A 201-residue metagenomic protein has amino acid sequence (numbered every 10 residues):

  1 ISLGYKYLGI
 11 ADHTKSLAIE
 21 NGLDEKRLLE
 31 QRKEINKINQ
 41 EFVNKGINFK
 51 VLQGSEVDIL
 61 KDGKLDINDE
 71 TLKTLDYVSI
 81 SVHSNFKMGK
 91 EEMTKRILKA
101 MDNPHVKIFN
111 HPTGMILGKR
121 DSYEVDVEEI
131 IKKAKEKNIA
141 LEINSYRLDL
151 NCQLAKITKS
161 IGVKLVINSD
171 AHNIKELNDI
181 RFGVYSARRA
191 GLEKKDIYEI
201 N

Functional and structural regions predicted by a protein language model:
I1-I10, T14-F49, K61-N201: Charged catalytic cores and adjacent phosphate/nucleic-acid-binding surfaces used for phosphate/nucleic-acid chemistry
D58: Active-site beta-strand->loop->alpha-helix modules in alpha/beta enzyme cores, enriched in Gly/His/Asp(Glu)
